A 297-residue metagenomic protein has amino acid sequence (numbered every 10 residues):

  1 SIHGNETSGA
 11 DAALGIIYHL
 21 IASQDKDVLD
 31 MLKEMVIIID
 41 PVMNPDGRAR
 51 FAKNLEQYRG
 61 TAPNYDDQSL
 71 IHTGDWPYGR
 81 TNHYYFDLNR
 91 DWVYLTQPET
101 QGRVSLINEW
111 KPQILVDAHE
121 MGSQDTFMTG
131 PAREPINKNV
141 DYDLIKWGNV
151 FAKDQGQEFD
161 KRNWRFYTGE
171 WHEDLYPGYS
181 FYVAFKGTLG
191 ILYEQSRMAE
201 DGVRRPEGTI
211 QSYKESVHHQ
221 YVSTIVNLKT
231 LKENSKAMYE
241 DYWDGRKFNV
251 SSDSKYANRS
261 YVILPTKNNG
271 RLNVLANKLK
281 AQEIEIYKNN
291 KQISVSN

Functional and structural regions predicted by a protein language model:
I2, M43, E120: Active-site metal-binding loops of divalent metal-dependent hydrolases
I2-T7, D11, G15-M35, Y84 (+8 more regions): Intrinsic-disorder/low-complexity accessory segments
L32-F51: Short, conserved secondary-structure transition motifs
A49-D67: Aromatic- and acidic-residue-enriched segments that line the glycan-binding/catalytic groove of carbohydrate-active
L55, D66, L70-G74, G102 (+1 more regions): Alpha-helical scaffolding within the catalytic cores of extracellular/periplasmic polymer-degrading hydrolases
Y65-L70, Y142-K146: Short acidic/polar alpha-helix capping motifs at helix-coil junctions
G74-N89: Active-site-adjacent "subsite" loops/lids of carbohydrate-active enzymes
